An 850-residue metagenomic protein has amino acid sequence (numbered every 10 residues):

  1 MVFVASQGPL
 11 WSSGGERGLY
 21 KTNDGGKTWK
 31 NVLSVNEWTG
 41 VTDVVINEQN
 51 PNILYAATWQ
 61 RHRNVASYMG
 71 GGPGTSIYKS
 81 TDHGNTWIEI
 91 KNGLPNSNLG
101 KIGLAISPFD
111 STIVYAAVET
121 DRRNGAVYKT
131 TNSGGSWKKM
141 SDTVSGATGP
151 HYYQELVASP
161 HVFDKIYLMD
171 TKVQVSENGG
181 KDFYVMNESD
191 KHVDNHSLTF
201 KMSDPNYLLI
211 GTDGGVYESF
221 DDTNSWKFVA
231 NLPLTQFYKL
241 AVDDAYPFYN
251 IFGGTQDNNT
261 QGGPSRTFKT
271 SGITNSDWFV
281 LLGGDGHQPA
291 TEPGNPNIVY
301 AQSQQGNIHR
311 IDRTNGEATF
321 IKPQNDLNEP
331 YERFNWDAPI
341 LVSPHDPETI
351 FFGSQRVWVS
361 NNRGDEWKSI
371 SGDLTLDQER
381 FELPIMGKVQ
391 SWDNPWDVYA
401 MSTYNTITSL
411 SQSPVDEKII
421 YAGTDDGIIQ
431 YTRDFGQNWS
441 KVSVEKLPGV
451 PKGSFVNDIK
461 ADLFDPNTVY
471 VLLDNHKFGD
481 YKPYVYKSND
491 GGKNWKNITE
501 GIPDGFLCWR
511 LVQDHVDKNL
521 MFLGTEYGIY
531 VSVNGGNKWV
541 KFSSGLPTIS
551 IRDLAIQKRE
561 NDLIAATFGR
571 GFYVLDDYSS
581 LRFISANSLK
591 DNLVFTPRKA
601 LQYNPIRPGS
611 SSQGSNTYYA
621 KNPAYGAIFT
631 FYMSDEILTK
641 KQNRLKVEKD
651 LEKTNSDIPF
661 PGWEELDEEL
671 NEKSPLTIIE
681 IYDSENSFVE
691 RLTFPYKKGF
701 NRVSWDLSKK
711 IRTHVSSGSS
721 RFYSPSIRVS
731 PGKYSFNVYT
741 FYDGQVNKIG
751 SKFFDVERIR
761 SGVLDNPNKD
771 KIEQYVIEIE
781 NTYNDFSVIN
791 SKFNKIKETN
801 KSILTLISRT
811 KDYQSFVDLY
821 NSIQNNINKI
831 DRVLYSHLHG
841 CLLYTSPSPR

Functional and structural regions predicted by a protein language model:
M1-L601, R607-S615, A624-Y625, S634: Beta-propeller blade termini and top-face loops
N587-G609, G614-A627, S634-K640, R644-G840: Extracytoplasmic/secretory ectodomains and luminal regions
Y844-P849: Conserved small/polar residues in nucleotide/adenosyl-binding loops
